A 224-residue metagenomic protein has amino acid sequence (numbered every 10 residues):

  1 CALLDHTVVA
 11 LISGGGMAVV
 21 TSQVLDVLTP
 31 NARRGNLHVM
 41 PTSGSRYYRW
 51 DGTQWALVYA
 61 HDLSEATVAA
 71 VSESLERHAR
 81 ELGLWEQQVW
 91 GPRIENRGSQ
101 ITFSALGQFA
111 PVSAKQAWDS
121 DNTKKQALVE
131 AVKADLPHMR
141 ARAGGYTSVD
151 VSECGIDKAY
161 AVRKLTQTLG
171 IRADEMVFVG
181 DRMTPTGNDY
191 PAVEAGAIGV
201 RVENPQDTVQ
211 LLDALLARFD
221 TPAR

Functional and structural regions predicted by a protein language model:
C1-W90: Active-site phosphate-binding/coordination module
S13, V39, F103, V162 (+1 more regions): Terminal peptide-recognition signature
M17-A18, R46, Q108-A110, T147-S148 (+1 more regions): Short, solvent-exposed loop/turn segments at secondary-structure junctions
V20-S22, D51, S113, N188-D189 (+1 more regions): Short glycine-/acidic-enriched loop or helix-start segments at secondary-structure transitions that form or flank
E81-L82, E86-V177: Conserved acidic, metal-coordinating active-site core of Asp-based, Mg2+-dependent phosphoryl-transfer enzymes
S152-C154, K158-R224: Mg2+-dependent phosphoryl-transfer enzymes with acidic/Ser/Thr/Gly-rich catalytic loops
